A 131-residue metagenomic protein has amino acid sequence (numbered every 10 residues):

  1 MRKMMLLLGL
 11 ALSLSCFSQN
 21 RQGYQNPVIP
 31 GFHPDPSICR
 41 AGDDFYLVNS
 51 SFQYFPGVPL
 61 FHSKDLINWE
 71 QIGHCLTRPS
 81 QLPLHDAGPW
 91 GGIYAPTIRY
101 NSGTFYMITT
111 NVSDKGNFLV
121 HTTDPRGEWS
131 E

Functional and structural regions predicted by a protein language model:
M1-R21: Bacterial Sec-dependent N-terminal signal peptides
F17-E131: Carbohydrate-active catalytic/glycan-binding domains of CAZyme proteins, especially the secreted or lumenal ectodomains
